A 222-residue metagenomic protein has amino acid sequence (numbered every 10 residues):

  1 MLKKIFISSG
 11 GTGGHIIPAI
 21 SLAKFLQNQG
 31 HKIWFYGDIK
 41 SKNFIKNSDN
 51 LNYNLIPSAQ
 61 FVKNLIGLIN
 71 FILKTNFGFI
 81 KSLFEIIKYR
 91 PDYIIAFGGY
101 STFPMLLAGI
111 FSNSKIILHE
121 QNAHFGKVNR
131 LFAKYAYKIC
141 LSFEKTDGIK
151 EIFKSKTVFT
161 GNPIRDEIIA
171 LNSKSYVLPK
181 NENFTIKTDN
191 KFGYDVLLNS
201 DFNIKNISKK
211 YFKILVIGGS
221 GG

Functional and structural regions predicted by a protein language model:
M1-K3, N172-V216: Nucleotide-sugar donor-binding and catalytic loop/hinge architecture of NDP-sugar-dependent glycosyltransferases
L2-G10, Q27-K74, T160-G161: Conserved nucleotide-sugar phosphate-binding/catalytic loop shared by glycosyltransferases and other
K3, D92, Y137: Conserved acidic residues
I7, F35-Y36, L118, L141 (+1 more regions): Structural beta-sheet core signal
I7-S8, H15, I207-G222: Active-site donor-nucleotide binding/catalytic segment of nucleotide-sugar enzymes
K40-F44, S82, P91-S112: An aromatic- and histidine-rich active-site surface loop
N64-Y93, F111: An amphipathic, basic-hydrophobic alpha-helix
I110-N181, K191-Y194, N199: Active-site-proximal region of nucleotide-activated glycan assembly enzymes, centered on histidine/acidic-rich loops
